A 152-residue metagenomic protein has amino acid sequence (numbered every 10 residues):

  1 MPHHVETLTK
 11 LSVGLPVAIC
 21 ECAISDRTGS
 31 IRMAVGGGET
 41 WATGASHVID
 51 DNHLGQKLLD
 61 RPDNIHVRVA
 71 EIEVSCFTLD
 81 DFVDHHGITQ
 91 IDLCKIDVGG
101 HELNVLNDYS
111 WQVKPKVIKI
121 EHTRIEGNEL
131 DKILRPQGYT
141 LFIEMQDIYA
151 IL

Functional and structural regions predicted by a protein language model:
M1-L152: Phosphate/nucleotide-binding beta-alpha loop and adjacent structural elements of enzyme active sites
